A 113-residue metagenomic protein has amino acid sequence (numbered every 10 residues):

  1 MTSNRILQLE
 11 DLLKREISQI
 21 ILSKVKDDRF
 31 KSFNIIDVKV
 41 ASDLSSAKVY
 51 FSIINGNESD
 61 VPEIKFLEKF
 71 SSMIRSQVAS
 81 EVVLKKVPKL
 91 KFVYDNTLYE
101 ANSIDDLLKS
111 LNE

Functional and structural regions predicted by a protein language model:
M1-S46, S52-E113: Charge-rich, low-complexity N-terminal segments
